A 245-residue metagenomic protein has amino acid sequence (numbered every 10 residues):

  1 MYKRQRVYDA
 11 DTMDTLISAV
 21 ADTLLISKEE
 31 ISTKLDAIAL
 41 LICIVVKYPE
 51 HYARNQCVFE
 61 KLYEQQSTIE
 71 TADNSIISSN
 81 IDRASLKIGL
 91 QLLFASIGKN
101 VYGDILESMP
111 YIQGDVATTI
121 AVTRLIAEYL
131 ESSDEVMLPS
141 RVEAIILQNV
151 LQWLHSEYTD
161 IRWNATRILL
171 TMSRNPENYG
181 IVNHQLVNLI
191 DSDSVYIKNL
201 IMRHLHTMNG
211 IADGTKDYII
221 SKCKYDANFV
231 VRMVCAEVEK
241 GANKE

Functional and structural regions predicted by a protein language model:
M1-Q5: Conserved small/polar residues in nucleotide/adenosyl-binding loops
R6, A19, T23, S27 (+11 more regions): Residue-level signature of the C-terminal ends
D9, S79, G89-V101, D115-V116 (+5 more regions): Alpha-solenoid helical repeat scaffolds
D9-A21, Y52-E60, G98-L106, P139-Q148 (+2 more regions): Core helices of alpha-solenoid repeat scaffolds
A19-S27, K61-A72, I76, E107-I112 (+5 more regions): Alpha-solenoid HEAT/Armadillo-like helical repeat scaffolds in large eukaryotic proteins
E29-S32, N80-A84, V116-A117, T159-D160 (+2 more regions): Alpha-helix N-cap/helix-start positions at coil->helix boundaries
D36-C43, I88-L92, E107, R124-E128 (+4 more regions): Residue-level signature of alpha-solenoid helical repeat scaffolds
K216, I220-E245: Eukaryotic acidic, Ser/Thr-rich intrinsically disordered low-complexity regions
